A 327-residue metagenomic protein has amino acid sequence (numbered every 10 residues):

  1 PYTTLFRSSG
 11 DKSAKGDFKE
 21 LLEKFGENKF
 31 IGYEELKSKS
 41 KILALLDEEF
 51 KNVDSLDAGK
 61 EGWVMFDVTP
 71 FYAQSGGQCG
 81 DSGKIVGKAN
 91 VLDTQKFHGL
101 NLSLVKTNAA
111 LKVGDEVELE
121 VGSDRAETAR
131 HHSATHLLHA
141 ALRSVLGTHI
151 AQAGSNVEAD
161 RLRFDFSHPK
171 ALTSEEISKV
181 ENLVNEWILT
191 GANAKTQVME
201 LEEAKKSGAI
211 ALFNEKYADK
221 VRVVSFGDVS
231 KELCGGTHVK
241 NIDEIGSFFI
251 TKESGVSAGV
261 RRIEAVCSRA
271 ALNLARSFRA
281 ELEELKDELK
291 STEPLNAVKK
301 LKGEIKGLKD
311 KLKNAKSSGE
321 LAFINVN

Functional and structural regions predicted by a protein language model:
P1-N327: A glycine- and charged-residue-rich anion-binding loop/surface
